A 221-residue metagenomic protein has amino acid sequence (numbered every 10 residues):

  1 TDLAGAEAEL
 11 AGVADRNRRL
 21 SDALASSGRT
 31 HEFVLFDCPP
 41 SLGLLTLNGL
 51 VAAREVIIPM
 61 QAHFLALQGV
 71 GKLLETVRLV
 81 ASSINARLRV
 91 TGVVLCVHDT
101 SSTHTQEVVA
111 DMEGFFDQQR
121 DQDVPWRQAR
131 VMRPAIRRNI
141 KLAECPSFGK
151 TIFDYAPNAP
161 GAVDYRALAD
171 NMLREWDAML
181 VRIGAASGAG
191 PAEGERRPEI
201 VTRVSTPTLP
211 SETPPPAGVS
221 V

Functional and structural regions predicted by a protein language model:
T1-R29, I84, L88, A110 (+2 more regions): P-loop/Walker-type NTP enzyme "switch/lid" segment
L10-N17, H63-A66, T105, N158: Flexible, glycine- and charge-enriched loops at secondary-structure boundaries
R19, K72, D164: Charged catalytic carboxylate motif
L20-L24, C38, L168, M172: Generic hydrophobic alpha-helical segments
A25-P134: Conserved catalytic-core segment of NTP-binding enzymes
A86-V221: C-terminal lobe/tail of nucleotide-utilizing enzymes
